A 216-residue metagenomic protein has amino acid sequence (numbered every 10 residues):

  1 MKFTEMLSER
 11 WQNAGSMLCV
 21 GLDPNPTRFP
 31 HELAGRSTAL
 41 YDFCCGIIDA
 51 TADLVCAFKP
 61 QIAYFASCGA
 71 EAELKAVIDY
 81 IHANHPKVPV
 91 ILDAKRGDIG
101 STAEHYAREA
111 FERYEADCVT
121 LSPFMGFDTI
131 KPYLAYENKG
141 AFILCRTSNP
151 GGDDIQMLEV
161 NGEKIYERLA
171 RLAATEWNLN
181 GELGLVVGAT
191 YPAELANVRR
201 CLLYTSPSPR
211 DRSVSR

Functional and structural regions predicted by a protein language model:
M1-P60, F65-A76: Conserved N-terminal beta1-alpha1 strand-loop-helix module at the mouth
A14-L18, L54-C56, P86-V88, D117 (+2 more regions): Short, well-ordered coil/turn segments that N-cap beta-strands
V20, Y204-D211: Conserved small/polar residues in nucleotide/adenosyl-binding loops
D23-T27, A63-F65, K95-I99, F124 (+2 more regions): Active-site beta-loop-alpha junctions enriched in small/polar residues
I48-D53, I78, A83, Y133-E137: Acidic (Asp/Glu)-rich catalytic clusters
I62-E112, Y191-L195: N-terminal active-site wall of soluble small-molecule enzyme domains
G100-A110, A116-G184: Conserved anion-binding
T190-S206: A C-terminal functional module that forms or caps the active site or interfaces directly with catalytic machinery
